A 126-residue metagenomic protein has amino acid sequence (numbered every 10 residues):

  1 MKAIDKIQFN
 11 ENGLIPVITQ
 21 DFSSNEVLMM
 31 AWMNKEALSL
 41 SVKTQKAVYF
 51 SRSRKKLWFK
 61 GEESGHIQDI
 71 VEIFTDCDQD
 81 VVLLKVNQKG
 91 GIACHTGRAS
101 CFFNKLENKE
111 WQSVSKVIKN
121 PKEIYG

Functional and structural regions predicted by a protein language model:
K2-L14, F22-L28, M33-G126: C-terminal binding/interaction regions
V17: ATP-grasp fold ATP-binding core
